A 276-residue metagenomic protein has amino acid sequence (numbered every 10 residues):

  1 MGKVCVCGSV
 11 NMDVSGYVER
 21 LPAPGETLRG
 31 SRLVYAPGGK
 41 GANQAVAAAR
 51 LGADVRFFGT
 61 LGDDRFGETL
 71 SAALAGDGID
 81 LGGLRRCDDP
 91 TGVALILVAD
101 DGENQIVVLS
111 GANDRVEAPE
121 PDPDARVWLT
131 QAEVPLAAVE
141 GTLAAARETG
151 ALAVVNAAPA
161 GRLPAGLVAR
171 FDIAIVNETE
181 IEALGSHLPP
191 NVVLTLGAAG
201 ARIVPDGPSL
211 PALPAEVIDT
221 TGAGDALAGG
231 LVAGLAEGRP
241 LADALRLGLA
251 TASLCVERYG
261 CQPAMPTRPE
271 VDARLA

Functional and structural regions predicted by a protein language model:
M1-F58, G67-E68, C261: Glycine-rich phosphate/adenosyl-contacting loop at the front of the ribokinase-like
M1-V4, S186-A276: Conserved phosphate-binding/catalytic region of the ribokinase-like
V4, D54-V55, L81-G82, A153 (+1 more regions): Hydrophobic anchor at the start of a short beta-strand that flanks the dinucleotide cofactor-binding loop
P24-L28, R32-Y35, R50-V127, D272-A276: Conserved N-terminal subdomain of the carbohydrate kinase-like
A49, A75, A144-E148: Anion (oxyanion) recognition and catalysis
G78, S110-V116, A153-A160, L210-A212: Short gly/ser/thr-rich secondary-structure transition/capping motifs
R126-N191, A198-A201: Conserved beta-alpha-beta core of the PfkB/ribokinase-like small-molecule kinase fold
